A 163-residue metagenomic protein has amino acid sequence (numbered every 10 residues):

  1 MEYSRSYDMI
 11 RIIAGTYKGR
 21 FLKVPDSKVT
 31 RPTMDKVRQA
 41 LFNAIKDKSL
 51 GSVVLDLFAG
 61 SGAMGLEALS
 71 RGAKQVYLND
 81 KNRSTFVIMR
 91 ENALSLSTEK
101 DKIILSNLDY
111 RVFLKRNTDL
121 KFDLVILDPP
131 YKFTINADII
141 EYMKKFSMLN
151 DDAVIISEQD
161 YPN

Functional and structural regions predicted by a protein language model:
E2-N163: Class I S-adenosyl-L-methionine-dependent methyltransferase catalytic core
